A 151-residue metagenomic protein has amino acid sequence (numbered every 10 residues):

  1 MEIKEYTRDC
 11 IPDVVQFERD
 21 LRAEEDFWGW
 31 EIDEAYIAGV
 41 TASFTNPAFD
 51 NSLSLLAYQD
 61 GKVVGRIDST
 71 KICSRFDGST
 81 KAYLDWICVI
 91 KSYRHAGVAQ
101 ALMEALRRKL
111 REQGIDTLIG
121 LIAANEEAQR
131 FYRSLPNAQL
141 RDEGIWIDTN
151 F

Functional and structural regions predicted by a protein language model:
M1-Q16, F27: A short beta-loop-alpha structural element at the N-terminal edge of CoA-dependent acyl/N-acetyltransferase catalytic
R22-A42: Conserved GNAT-fold acetyl-CoA-binding loop/helix
A42-L56, Y83: A short helix-loop-beta-strand connector motif used in the catalytic cores of GNAT acetyltransferases and, in some
L56, K62-K71, Y83, C88: Conserved beta-strand in the GNAT
I72-L84, R94, L140-D142: A conserved beta-turn-beta hairpin within the catalytic core of GNAT-like acetyltransferases that forms part
V89, H95-R108, S134: Conserved acetyl-CoA-binding loop-helix of GNAT-fold acetyltransferases
I119-Q129, W146-F151: Conserved beta-strand-loop-alpha-helix junction that forms the acyl-donor binding cleft
Y132-E143: Conserved acetyl-CoA-binding loop of GNAT-fold acetyltransferases
